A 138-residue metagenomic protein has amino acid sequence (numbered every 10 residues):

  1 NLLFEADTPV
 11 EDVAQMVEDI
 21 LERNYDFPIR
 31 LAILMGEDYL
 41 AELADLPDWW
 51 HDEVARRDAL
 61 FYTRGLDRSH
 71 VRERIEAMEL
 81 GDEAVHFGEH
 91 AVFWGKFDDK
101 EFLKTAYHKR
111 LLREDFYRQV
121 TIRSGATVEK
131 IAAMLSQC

Functional and structural regions predicted by a protein language model:
L2-C138: Surface-exposed, charge/polar-rich loops and edge strands
